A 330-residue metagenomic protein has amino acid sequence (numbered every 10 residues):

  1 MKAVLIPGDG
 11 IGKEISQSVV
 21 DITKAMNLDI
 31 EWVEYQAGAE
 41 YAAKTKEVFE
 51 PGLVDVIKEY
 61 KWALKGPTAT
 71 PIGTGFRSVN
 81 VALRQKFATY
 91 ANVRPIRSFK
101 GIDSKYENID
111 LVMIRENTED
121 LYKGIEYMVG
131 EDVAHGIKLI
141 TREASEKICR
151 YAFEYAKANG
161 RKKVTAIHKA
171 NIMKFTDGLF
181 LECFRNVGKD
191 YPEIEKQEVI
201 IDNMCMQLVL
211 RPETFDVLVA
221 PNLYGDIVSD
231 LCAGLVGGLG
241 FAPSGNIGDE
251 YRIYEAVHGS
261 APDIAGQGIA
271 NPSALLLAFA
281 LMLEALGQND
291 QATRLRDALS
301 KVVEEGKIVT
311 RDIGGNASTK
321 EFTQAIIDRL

Functional and structural regions predicted by a protein language model:
K2-G8, A63-P67, V164-A170, A278-E284: Short glycine-rich or small-residue beta-strand-to-loop segments that form or flank ligand, phosphate, metal/Fe-S
V4-A25, G130-D202, T214: Glycine-rich phosphate/diphosphate-binding loop of Rossmann-like nucleotide-binding domains
D9-G12, K61, I114, A152 (+5 more regions): Buried hydrophobic positions in well-ordered alpha/beta secondary-structure cores of metabolic enzymes
I30-G52, L208: N-terminal beta-loop-helix "entrance" segment that forms/cooperates in small-molecule cofactor or anionic ligand
A39-A42, Q207-K307: Glycine-rich phosphate/nucleotide-binding loop
A43-G130, A134-H135, L223: N-terminal glycine-rich phosphate/adenylate-binding segment common to multiple enzyme folds
F99-I125, L139-E143, G259-T293: Short, glycine-/small-residue-rich phosphate/pyrophosphate-handling segment
N159-H168, Y191-V199, Q288-R296, E304-N316: Flexible, glycine/charged-enriched surface loops at secondary-structure junctions
